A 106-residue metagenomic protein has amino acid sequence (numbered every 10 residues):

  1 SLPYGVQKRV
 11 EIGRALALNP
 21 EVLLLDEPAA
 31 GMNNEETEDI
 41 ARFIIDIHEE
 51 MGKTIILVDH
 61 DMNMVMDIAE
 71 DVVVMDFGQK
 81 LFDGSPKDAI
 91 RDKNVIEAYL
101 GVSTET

Functional and structural regions predicted by a protein language model:
S1-T106: Glycine-rich phosphate-binding loops of nucleotide-dependent enzymes
